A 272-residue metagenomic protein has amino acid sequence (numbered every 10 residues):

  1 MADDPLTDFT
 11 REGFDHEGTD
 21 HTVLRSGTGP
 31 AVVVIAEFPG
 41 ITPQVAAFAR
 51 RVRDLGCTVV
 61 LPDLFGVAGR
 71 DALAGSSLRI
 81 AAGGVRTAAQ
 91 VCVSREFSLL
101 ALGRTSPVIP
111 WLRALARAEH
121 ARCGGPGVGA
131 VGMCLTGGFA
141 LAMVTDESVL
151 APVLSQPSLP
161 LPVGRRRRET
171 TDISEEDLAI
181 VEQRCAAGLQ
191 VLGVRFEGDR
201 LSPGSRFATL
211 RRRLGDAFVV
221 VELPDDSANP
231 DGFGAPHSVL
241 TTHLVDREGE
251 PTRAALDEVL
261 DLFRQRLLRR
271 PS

Functional and structural regions predicted by a protein language model:
M1-S272: N-terminal cap/leader regions of alpha/beta-hydrolase-fold enzymes, predominantly small-molecule hydrolases
